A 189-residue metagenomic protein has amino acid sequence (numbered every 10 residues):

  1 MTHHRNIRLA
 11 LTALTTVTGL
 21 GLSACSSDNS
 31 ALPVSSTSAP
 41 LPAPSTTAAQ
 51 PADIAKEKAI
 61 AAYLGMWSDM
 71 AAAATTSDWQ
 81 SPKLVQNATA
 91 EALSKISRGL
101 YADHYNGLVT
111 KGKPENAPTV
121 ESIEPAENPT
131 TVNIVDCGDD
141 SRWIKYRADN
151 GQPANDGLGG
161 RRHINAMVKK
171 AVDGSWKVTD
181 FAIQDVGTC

Functional and structural regions predicted by a protein language model:
T2-A13: Bacterial N-terminal signal peptides that target proteins for export
L20-A24: C-terminal motif of bacterial Sec signal peptides marking the signal peptidase cleavage site
S26-N29: Bacterial signal peptide processing site
V34-A48: Extracellular mucin-like PTS domains
S45-P114: Core segments of small alpha/beta cavity-forming domains
Q80, T130-V132, R162-I164: Envelope-exposed proteins and targeting segments
N106-D149: Surface-exposed, charged secondary-structure patches
R142, P153-C189: Short beta-strand edge/turn micro-motifs at domain boundaries
